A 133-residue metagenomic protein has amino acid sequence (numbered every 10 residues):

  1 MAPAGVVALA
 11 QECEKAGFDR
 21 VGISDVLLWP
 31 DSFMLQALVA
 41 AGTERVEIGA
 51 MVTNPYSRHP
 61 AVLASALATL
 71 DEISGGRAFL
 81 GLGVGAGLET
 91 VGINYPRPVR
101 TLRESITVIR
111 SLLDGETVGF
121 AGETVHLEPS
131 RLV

Functional and structural regions predicted by a protein language model:
M1-M51: N-terminal beta1-alpha1-beta2 module of alpha/beta enzyme domains
A4, L27-P30, M34, S57-A61 (+2 more regions): Residues at secondary-structure transition points
V26, T53-P55, G83-G87: Active-site beta-loop-alpha junctions enriched in small/polar residues
G49-S65: Structural motif corresponding to the early beta-alpha repeats
V62-V133: Internal, glycine-rich beta/alpha segment that forms the wall or movable "lid" of small-molecule/cofactor binding
